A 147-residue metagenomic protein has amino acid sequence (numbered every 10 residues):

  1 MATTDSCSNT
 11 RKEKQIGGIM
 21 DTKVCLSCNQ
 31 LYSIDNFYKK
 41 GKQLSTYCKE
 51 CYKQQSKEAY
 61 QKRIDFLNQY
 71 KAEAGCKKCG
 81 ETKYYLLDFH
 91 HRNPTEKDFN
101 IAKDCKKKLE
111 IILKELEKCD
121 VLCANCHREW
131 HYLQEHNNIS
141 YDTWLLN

Functional and structural regions predicted by a protein language model:
A2-N147: Contiguous alpha-helical segments
